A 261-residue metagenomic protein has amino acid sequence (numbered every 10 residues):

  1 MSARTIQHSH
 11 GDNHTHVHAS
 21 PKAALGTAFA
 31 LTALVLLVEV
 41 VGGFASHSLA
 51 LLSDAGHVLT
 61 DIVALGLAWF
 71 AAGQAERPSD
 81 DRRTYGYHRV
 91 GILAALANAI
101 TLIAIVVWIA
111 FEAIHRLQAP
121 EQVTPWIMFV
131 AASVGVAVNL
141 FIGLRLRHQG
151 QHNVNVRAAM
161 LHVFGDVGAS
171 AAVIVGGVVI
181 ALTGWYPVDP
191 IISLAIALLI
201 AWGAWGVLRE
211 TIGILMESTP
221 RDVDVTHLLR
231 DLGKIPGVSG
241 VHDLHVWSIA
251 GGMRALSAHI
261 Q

Functional and structural regions predicted by a protein language model:
S2-A23, T27, A50, G56 (+2 more regions): Alpha-helical transmembrane segments and adjacent TM-loop junctions that form the membrane-embedded core of multi-pass
L25-V41, V138: First transmembrane helix
V40-L52: Short, hydrophobic transmembrane alpha-helix segments
